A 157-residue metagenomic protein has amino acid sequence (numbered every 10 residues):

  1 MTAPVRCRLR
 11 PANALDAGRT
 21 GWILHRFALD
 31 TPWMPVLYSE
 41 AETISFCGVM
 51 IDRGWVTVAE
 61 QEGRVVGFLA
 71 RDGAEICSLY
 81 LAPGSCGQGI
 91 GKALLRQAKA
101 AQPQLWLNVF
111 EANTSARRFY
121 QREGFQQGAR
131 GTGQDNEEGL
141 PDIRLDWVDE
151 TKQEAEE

Functional and structural regions predicted by a protein language model:
M1-L15, D149-E157: Conserved N-terminal entry element of GNAT/NAT acetyltransferase domains
A14-A17, W22-C47: Conserved GNAT-fold acetyl-CoA-binding loop/helix
F46-V58, E75, G139: A short helix-loop-beta-strand connector motif used in the catalytic cores of GNAT acetyltransferases and, in some
G54-L69: Conserved beta-hairpin
I76-C86, V109-F110: A short, internal acetyl-CoA/4′-phosphopantetheine-binding micro-motif in the GNAT/acyltransferase core
G87-A100, R118, R122: Conserved acetyl-CoA-binding loop-helix of GNAT-fold acetyltransferases
A100-A112: Conserved GNAT acetyl-CoA-binding A-motif
Q121-R130: Conserved acetyl-CoA-binding loop of GNAT-fold acetyltransferases
